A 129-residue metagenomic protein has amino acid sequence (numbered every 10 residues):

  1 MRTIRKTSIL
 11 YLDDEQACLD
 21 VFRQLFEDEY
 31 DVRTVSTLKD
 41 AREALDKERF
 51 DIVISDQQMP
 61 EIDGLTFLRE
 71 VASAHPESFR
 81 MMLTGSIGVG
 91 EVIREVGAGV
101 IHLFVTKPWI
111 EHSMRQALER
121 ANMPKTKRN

Functional and structural regions predicted by a protein language model:
Q16-T34: Two-component/phosphorelay signaling modules centered on CheY-like receiver
T34-I52: Acidic, metal-coordinating helix/loop segments flanking the phosphotransfer/catalytic sites of two-component signaling
S36-T37, D63-T66: Acidic catalytic/metal-coordinating carboxylates
E43, L65-E77: Short amphipathic alpha-helix used as the core "switch/output" element in two-component signaling
D56, T84: Active-site residues of response regulator receiver
M59: Receiver (REC) domain active-site loop signature in two-component systems and cognate sites in sensor histidine kinases
T66, I87-V105: Alpha4 helix (beta4-alpha4-beta5 surface) of REC/receiver domains from two-component response regulators
G88, P108-N122: C-terminal output helix
